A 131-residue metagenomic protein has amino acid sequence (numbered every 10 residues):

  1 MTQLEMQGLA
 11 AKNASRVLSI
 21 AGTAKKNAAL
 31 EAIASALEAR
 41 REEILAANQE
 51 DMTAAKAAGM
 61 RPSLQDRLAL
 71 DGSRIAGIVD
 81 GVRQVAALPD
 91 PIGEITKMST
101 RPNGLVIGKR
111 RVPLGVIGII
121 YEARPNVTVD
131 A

Functional and structural regions predicted by a protein language model:
M1-I107: N-terminal Rossmann-like NAD(P)+-binding subdomain of aldehyde/semialdehyde dehydrogenases
P91-A131: Conserved small-residue-rich beta-alpha loop and adjacent elements that most often cradle the phosphate/pyrophosphate
